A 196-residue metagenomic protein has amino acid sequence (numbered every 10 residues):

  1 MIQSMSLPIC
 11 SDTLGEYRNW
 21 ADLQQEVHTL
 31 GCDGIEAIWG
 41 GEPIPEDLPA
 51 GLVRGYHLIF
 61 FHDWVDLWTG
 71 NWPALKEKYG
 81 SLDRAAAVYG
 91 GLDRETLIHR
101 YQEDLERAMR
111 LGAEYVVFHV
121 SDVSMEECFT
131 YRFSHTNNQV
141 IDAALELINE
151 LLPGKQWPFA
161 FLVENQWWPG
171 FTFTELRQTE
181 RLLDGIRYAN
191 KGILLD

Functional and structural regions predicted by a protein language model:
M1-H99: N-terminal pre-domain/capping segments
I35, Y56, V163-E164, I193-D196: Active-site flanking residues adjacent to catalytic metal/cofactor-binding acidic residues
G90-G192: Active-site acidic/histidine proton-transfer and metal-coordination neighborhood in alpha/beta enzyme cores
